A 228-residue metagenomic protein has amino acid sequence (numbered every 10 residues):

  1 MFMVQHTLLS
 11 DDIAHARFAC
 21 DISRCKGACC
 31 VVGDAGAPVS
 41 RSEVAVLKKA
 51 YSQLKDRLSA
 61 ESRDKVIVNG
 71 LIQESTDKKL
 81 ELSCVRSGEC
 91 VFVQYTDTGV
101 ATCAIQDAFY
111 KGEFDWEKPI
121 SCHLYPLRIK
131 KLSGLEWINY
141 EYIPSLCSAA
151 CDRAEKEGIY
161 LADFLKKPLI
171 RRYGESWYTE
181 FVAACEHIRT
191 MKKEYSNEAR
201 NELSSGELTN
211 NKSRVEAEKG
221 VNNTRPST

Functional and structural regions predicted by a protein language model:
M1-T228: Short loop/turn segments that flank or connect secondary-structure elements
